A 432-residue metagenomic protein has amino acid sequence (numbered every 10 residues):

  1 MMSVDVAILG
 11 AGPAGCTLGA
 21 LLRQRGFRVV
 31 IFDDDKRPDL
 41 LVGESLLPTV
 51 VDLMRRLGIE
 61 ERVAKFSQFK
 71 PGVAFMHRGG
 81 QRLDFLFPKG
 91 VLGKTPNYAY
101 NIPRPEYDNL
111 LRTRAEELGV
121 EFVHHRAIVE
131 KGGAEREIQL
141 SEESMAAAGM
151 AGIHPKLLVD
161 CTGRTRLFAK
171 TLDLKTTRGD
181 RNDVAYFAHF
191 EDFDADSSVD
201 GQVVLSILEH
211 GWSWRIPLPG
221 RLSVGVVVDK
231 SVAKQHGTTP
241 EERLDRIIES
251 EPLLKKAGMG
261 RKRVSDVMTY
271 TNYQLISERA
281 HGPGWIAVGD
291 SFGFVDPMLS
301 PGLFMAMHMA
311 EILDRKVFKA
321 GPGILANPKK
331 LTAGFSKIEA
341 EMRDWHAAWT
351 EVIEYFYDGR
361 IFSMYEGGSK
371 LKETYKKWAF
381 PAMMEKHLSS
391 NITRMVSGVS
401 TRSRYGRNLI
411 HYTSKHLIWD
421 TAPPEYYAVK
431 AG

Functional and structural regions predicted by a protein language model:
M2-G12: Beta1/beta-strand and adjacent pyrophosphate-binding region of the FAD-binding site in flavoprotein oxidoreductases
G15-C16: N-terminal Rossmann-fold NAD(P) dinucleotide-binding loop
R23-V42: Glycine-rich FAD pyrophosphate-binding loop
L41-G79: N-terminal FAD cofactor-binding segment of flavoenzymes
F66, V232-E339: FAD/FMN-dependent oxidoreductases across multiple families
V91-T113, K234-T239: Short beta-strand to alpha-helix junction loop
R114-L253: Predominantly flavin-linked oxidoreductase catalytic cores and closely associated redox partners
R315-G432: C-terminal helical "tail/cap" subdomain of flavin- and related membrane-associated enzymes
